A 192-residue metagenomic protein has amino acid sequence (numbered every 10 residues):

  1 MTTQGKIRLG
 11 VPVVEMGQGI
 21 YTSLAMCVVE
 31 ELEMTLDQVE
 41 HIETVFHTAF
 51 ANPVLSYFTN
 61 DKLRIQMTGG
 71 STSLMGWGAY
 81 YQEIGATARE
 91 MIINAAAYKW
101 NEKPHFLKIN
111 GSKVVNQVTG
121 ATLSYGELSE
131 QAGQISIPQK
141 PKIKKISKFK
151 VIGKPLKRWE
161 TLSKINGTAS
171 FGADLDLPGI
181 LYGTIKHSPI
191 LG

Functional and structural regions predicted by a protein language model:
M1-G192: Cofactor-binding beta-sheet edge motifs in enzyme active sites
